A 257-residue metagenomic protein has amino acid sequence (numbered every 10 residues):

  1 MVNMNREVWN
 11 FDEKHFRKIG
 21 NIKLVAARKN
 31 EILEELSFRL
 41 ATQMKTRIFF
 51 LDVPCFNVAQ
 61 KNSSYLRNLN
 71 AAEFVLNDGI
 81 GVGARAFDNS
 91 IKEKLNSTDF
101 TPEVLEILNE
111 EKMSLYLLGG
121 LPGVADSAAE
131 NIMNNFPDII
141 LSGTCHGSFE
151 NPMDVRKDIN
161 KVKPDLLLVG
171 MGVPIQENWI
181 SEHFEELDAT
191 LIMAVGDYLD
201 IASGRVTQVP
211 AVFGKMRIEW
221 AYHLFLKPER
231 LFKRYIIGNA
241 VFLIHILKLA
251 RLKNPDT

Functional and structural regions predicted by a protein language model:
V2-T98: N-terminal nucleotide/polyanion-binding subdomain common to many enzyme families
K45, M113, L187-T190: A short helix->loop->beta-strand "cap" motif at the edges of active sites that frequently abuts
V53-F56, V82, M171-Q176, Y198-L199: Short glycine-rich anion-binding loops that position phosphate/pyrophosphate groups of nucleotides and phosphorylated
S63-A71, E177-D197: A short, gly/pro- and small-residue-rich
V82-D158, V162-K163: Conserved beta-alpha
G83-A84, Q208-V209, F213-T257: A transmembrane-helix-recognition feature enriched in membrane-embedded lipid enzymes and envelope glyco-/phospholipid
S148-E150, T190-L226: Short, flexible loop segments at boundaries between secondary-structure elements
K163-L168, G172-V173, A189: Proline-aspartate-enriched helix->loop->beta-strand connector
